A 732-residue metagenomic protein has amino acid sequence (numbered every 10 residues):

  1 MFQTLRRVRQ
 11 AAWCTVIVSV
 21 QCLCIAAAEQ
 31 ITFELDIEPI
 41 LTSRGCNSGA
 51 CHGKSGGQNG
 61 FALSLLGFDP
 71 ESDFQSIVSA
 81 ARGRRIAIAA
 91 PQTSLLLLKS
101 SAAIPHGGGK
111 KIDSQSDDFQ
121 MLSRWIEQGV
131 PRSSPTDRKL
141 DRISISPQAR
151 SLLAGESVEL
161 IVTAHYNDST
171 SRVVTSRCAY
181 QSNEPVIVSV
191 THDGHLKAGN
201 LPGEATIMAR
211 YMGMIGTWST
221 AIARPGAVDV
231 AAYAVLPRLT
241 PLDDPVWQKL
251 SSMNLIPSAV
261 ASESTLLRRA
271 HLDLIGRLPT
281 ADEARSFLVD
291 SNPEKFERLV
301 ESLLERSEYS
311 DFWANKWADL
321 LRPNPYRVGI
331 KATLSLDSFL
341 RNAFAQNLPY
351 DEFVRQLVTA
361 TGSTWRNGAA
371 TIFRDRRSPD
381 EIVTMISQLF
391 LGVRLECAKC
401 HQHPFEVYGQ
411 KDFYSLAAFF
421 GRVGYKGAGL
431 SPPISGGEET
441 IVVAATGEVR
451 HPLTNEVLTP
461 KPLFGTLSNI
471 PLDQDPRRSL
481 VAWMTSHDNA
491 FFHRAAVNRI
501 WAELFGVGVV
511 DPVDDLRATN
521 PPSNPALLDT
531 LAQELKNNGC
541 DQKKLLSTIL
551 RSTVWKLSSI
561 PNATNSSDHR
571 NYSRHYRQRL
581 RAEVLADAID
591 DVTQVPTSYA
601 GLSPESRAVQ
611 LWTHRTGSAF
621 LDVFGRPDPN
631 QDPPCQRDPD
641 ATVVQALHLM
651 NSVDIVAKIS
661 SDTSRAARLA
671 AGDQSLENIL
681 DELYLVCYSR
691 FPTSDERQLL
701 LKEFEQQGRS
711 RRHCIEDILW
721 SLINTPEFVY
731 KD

Functional and structural regions predicted by a protein language model:
M1-R7: N-terminal secretory signal peptides that target proteins for export/translocation
A11-C22: Bacterial N-terminal signal peptides
A27-Q120, P135-T163, T170-R238, W247 (+9 more regions): Solvent-exposed helix-loop boundary motif
F33-G49, D117-W125, V383-A398, L416 (+2 more regions): Sequence/structural segment immediately N-terminal to covalent heme-attachment motifs in c-type and related
L96-L97, W317, I589: Bulky hydrophobic/aromatic "packing anchor" residues in well-ordered structure
D113-P131, V644-N651, I655, I659-S660: Catalytic cores of secreted or luminal carbohydrate-active enzymes
A234-E308, L320-A600, Q636, V656-I715 (+1 more regions): Primarily short, surface-exposed interaction patches in extracytoplasmic proteins
T593, G601-L602, V609-Q610, H614 (+2 more regions): Long, His/Glu/Asp-enriched segments that create or flank divalent metal/ion-associated functional microenvironments
